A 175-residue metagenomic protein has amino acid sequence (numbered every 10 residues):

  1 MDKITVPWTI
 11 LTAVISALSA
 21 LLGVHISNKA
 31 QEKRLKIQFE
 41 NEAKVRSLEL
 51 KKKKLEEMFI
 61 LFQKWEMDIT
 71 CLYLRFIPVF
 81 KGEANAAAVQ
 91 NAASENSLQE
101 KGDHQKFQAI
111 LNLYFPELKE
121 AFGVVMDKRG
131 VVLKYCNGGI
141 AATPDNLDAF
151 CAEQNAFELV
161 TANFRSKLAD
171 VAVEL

Functional and structural regions predicted by a protein language model:
M1-S19: Short hydrophobic membrane-inserting helices
L21-L175: Conserved non-transmembrane functional hotspots
